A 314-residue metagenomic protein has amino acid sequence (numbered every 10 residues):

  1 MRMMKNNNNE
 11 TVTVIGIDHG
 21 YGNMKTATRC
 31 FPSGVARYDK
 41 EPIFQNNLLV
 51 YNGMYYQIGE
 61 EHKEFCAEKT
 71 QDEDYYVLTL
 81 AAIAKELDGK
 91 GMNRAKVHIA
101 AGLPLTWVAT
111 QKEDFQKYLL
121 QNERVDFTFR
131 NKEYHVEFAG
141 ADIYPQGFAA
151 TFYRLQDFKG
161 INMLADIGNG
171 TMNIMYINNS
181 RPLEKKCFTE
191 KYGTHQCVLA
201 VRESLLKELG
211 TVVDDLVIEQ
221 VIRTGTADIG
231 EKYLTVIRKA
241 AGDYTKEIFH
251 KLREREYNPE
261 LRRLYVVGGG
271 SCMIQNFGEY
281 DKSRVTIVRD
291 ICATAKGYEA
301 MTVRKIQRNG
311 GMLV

Functional and structural regions predicted by a protein language model:
M1-L164, R181-Q196, E208, L216-V314: Nucleotide/phosphate-binding catalytic cleft detector across ATP-hydrolyzing and phosphate-transferring enzymes
T26, I174-Y176: Conserved blade-register residue in beta-propeller folds
I167-N173: Ser/Thr-glycine-rich phosphate-binding loops at phosphate-binding pockets of nucleotides, nucleotide cofactors
R202-E208: Acidic, metal/cofactor-coordinating or nucleic-acid-engaging core segments within structured domains
